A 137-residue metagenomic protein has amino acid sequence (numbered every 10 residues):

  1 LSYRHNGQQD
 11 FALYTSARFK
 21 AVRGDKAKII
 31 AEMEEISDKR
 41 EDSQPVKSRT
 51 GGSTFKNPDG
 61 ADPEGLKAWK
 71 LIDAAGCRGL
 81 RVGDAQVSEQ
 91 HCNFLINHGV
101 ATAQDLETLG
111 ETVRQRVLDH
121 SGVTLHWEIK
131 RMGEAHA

Functional and structural regions predicted by a protein language model:
L1-T108, Q115, D119-A137: Phosphate/pyrophosphate- and phosphate-bearing ligand-binding catalytic cores of soluble enzymes
